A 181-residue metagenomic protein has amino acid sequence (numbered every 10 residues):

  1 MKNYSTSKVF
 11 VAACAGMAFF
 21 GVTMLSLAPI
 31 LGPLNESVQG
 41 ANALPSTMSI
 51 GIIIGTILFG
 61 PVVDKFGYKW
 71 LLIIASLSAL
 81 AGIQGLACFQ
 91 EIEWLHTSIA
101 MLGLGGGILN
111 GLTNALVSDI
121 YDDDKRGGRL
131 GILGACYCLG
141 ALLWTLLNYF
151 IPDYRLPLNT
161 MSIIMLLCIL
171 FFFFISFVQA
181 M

Functional and structural regions predicted by a protein language model:
K8-V38: Extracytoplasmic
M17, P45, S49, G128-C138: Small-residue-rich transmembrane alpha-helices and their cytosolic helix-loop interfaces in multi-pass secondary
L25, M48-I57, L142: Residue-level signature of mid-helix packing/kink "hotspots" within the transmembrane helices of 12-pass Major
I30-I54: Extracellular/periplasmic helix-loop-helix junction of adjacent transmembrane segments in MFS-like secondary
I54-Q90: Conserved MFS/SLC helix-loop-helix module at the cytosolic interface between two early adjacent transmembrane helices
G82, E93-M101: Paired small-residue
A100-A135: Cytoplasmic helix-loop-helix junction between adjacent transmembrane helices in 12-TM secondary transporters
R129-F177: Helix-loop-helix hairpin linking two adjacent transmembrane segments in secondary transporters
